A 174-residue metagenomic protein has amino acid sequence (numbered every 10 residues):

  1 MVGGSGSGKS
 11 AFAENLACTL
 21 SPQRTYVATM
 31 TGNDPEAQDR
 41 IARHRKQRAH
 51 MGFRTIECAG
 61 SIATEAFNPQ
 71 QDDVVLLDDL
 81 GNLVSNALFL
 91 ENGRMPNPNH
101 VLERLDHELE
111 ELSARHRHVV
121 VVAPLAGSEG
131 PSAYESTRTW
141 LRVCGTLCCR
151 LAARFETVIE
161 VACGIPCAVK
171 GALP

Functional and structural regions predicted by a protein language model:
M1, R24, D73-N82, R117-V121: Generic beta-sheet signal
M1-P69: Conserved P-loop
G6, T31, G81, A126-G127 (+1 more regions): Short, glycine/serine-rich, charged loops/turns that create anion-binding and catalytic segments at active sites
S10, T29-Q38, V74-D79, S113-H118: Short low-complexity stretches enriched in small and charged residues
A13, H44, L76, P124 (+1 more regions): Residue-level signal for inorganic ion chemistry
M51-V101: Helix-adjacent hinge/juxtasegments
N86-P174: Replace "adjacent to P-loop NTPase cores in ATP/GTP-dependent enzymes" with "adjacent to NTP-binding cores
